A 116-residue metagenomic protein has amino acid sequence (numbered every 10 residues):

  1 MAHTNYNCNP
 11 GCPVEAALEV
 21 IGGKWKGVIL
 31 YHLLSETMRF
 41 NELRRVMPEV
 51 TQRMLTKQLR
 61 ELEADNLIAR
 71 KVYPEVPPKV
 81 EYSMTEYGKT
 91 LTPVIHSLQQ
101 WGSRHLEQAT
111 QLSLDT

Functional and structural regions predicted by a protein language model:
A2, N9, Y31, K89-T116: Amphipathic alpha-helical dimerization/coiled-coil segments that flank or bridge DNA-binding/regulatory modules
C8-M54, E75, E81, L112: N-terminal helix-turn-helix DNA-binding core of bacterial DNA-binding proteins
A16, R45, K57, P93-H96 (+1 more regions): Generic recognition of well-ordered alpha-helical segments within structured catalytic/regulatory domains
L55, L59-L62: Basic amphipathic alpha-helical segments that dock to polyanions
N66: Glycine-centered, phosphate/nucleic-acid-interacting loop/turn motifs that mediate DNA/RNA or nucleotide
R70: Short beta-strand "wing" residues that participate in macromolecule-binding interfaces
P74-L98: Basic, amphipathic "hinge/linker" alpha-helix immediately C-terminal to the N-terminal HTH DNA-binding motif
